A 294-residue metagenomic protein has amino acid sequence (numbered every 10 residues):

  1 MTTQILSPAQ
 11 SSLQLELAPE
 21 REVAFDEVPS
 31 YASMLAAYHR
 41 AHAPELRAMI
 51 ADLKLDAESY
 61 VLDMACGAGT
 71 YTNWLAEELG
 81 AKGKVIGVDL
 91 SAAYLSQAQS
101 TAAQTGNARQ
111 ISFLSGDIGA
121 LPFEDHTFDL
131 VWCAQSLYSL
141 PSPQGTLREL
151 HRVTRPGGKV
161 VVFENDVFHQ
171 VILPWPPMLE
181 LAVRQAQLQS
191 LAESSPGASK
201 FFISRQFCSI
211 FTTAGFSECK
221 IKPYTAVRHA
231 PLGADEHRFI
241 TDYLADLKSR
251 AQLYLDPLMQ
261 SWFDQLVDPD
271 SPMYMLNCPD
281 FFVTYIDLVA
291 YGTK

Functional and structural regions predicted by a protein language model:
M1-Y31: N-terminal, positively charged/glycine-rich alpha-helical extensions of SAM-dependent methyltransferases
R40-A57, W74: Conserved alpha-helix/loop element of class I SAM-dependent methyltransferases that forms part of the SAM/SAH-binding
Y60-M64, A68-A120: Class I SAM-dependent methyltransferase SAM/SAH-binding core
G119-L130: A short acidic, Gly/Pro-enriched loop at the edge of an enzyme's catalytic core that lines a small-molecule cofactor
D129-P143: A short SAM/SAH-binding and catalytic strip from SAM-dependent methyltransferases
Q144-P156: A short glycine-rich, Lys/Arg-flanked "PGG" loop and its adjoining helix->strand segment in the class I
V162-L232: Conserved catalytic/acceptor-binding region of the Class I
K220-K294: Conserved Class I S-adenosyl-L-methionine
